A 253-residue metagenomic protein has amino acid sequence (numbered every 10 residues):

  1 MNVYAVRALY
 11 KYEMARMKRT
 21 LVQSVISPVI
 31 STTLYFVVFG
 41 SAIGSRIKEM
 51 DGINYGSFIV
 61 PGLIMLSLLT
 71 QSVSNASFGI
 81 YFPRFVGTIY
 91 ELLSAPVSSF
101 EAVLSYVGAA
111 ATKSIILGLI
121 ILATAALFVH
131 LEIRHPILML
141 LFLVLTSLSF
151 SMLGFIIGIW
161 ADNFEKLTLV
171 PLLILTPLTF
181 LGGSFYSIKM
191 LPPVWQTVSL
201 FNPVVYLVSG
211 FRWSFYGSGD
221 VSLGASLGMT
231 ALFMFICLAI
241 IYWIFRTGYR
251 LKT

Functional and structural regions predicted by a protein language model:
M1-I137, L141-T253: Hydrophobic transmembrane alpha-helices and immediately adjacent juxtamembrane helices of multi-pass inner-membrane
